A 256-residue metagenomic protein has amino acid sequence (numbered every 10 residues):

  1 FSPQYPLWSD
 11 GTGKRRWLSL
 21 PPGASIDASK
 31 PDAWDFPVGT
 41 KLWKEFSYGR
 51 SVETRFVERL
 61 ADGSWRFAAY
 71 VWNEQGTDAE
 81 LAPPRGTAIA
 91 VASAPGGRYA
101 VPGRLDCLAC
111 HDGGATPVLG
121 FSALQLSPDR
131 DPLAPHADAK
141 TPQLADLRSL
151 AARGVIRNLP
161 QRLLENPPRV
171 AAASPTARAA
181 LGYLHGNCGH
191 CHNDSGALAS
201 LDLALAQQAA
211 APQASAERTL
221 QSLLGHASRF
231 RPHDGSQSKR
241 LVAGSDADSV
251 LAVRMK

Functional and structural regions predicted by a protein language model:
F1-L20: N-terminal pre-domain segments of enzymes
S2-Y5, D27, H226, S236: Sparse, context-dependent recognition of short Cys/His-centered cofactor- or disulfide-binding micro-motifs
S25-P31: Short alpha-helix capping/helix-loop boundary micro-motifs
F36-G39: Short, well-ordered loop/turn sites that connect or cap secondary structure elements
R50: Glycine-rich, aromatic-lined ligand/substrate-binding cores of catalytic and carbohydrate-binding domains
E53-K256: Sequence context surrounding c-type heme c attachment/ligation sites in exported
